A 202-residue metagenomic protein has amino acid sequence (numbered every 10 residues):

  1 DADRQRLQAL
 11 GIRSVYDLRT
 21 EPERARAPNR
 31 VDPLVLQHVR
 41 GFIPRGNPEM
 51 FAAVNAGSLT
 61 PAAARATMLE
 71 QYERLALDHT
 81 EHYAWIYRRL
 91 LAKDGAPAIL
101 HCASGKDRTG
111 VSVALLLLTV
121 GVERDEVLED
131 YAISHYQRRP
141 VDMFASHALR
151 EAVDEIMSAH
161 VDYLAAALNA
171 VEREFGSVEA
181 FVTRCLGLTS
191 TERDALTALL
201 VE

Functional and structural regions predicted by a protein language model:
D1-I99, V111-E202: Cys-dependent protein tyrosine phosphatase-like superfamily
S104, R108-T109: Ser/Thr-glycine-rich phosphate-binding loops at phosphate-binding pockets of nucleotides, nucleotide cofactors
